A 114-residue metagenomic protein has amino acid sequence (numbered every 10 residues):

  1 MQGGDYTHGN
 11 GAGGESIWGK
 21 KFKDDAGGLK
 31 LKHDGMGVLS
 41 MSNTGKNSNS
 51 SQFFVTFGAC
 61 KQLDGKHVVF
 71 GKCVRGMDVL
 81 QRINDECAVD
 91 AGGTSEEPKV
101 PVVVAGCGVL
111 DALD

Functional and structural regions predicted by a protein language model:
M1-D114: Cyclophilin-like peptidyl-prolyl cis-trans isomerases
